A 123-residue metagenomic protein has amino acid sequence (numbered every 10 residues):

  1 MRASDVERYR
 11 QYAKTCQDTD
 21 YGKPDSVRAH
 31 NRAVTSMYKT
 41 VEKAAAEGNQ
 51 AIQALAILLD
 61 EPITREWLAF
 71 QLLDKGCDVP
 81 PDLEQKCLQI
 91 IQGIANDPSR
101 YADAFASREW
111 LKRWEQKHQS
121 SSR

Functional and structural regions predicted by a protein language model:
M1-N49, Q53: N-terminal interaction/assembly modules
A3-V6, A46-I57, P81-G93, S120-R123: Amphipathic alpha-helical scaffolding segments comprising HEAT/armadillo-like alpha-solenoid repeats
G22-D25, K39-E42, G76-L83, S121-S122: Short coil/turn connectors between adjacent alpha-helices in alpha-solenoid helical repeat scaffolds
H30, V34-M37, R65-E66, E84 (+1 more regions): Residue-level detector of extended alpha-helical repeat arrays and alpha-solenoid scaffolds
T40-K43, Q71, K75, W110-R113: Core register positions within helices of long alpha-helical scaffolds
G48, G76-P80, E115: Alpha-solenoid repeat junctions
D60-K86: Mid-chain, well-packed structural core segment of small domains
Q85-R123: Short, Lys/Arg-rich amphipathic alpha-helical interaction segments that bind nucleic acids or acidic protein surfaces
